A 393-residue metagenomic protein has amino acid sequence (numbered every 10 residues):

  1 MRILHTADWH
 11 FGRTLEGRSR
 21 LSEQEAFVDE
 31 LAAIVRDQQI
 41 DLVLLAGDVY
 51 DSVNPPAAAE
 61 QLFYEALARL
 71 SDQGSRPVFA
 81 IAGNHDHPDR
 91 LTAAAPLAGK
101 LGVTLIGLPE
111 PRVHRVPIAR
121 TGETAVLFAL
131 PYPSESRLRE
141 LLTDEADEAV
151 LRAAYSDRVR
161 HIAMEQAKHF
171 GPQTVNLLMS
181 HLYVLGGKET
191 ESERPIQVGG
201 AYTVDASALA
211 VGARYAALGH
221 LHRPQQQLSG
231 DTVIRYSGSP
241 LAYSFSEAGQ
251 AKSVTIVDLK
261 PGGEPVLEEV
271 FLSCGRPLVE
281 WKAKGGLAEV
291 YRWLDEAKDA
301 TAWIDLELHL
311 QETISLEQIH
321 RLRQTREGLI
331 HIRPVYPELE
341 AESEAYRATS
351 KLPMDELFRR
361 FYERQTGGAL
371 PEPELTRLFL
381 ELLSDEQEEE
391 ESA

Functional and structural regions predicted by a protein language model:
M1-A68, S75, R377, E381-D385 (+1 more regions): N-terminal active-site segment of His-dependent metallophosphoesterases
D8, V28, D48, F63 (+7 more regions): Divalent metal-coordination and catalytic microenvironments
D37, L42, L259-A393: Accessory, non-catalytic peripheral segments of nucleic-acid enzymes
D41-G47, V78-I81, V175-M179: Short beta-strand segments at enzyme active-site cores
L42, Q61-G83, R90, L97-K100: Glycine-rich, N-terminal phosphate-binding loop and its surrounding beta-alpha-beta segment
P55, A82-D231: His/Asp/Glu-rich metal-coordinating catalytic cores of metallo-dependent phosphodiesterases/hydrolases acting on
D72-G74, S207-G212, S229, A297-D299 (+1 more regions): Short, conserved loop/helix-junction motifs that constitute active-site signature segments in enzyme catalytic cores
A206-C274: A conserved active-site cap/scaffold subdomain adjacent to cofactor or substrate pockets
